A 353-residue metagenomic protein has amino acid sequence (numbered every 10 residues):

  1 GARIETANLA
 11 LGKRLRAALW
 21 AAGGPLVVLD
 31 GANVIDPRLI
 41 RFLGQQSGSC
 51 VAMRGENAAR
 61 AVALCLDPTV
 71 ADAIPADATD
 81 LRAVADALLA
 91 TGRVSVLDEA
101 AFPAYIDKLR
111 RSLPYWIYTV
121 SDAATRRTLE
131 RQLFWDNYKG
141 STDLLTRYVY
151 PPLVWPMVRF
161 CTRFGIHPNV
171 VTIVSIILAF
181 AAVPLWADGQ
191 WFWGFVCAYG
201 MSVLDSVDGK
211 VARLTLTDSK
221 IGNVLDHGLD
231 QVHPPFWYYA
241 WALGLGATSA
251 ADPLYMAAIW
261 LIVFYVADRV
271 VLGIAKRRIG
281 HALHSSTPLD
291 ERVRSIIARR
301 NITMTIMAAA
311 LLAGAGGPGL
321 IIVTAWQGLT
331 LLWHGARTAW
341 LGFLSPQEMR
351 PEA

Functional and structural regions predicted by a protein language model:
G1-A2: Extended, compositionally biased accessory segments flanking or bridging domains
T6-L66: Conserved beta-loop-beta/alpha segment of the NTase-like Rossmann-fold superfamily that binds/positions NTPs
A58-V158, H227-A353: A feature for the membrane-embedded catalytic helix bundles of lipid/isoprenoid biosynthetic enzymes
K139-L185: Conserved small-residue-rich
W155-T162, G209, R213, N223 (+1 more regions): Short amphipathic alpha-helical coupling elements at transmembrane boundaries
P168-I221: Membrane-embedded alpha-helical segments that form the functional core of polytopic membrane enzymes, especially those
